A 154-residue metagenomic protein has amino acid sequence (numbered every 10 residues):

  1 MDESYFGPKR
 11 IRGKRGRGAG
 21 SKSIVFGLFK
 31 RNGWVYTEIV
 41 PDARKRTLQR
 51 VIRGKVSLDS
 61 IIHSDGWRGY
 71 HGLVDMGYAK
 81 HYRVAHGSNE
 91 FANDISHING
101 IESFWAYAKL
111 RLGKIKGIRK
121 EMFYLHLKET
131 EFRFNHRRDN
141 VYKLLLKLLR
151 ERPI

Functional and structural regions predicted by a protein language model:
M1-I154: Residue-level recognition of single "structural anchor" positions that define or cap local secondary structure
